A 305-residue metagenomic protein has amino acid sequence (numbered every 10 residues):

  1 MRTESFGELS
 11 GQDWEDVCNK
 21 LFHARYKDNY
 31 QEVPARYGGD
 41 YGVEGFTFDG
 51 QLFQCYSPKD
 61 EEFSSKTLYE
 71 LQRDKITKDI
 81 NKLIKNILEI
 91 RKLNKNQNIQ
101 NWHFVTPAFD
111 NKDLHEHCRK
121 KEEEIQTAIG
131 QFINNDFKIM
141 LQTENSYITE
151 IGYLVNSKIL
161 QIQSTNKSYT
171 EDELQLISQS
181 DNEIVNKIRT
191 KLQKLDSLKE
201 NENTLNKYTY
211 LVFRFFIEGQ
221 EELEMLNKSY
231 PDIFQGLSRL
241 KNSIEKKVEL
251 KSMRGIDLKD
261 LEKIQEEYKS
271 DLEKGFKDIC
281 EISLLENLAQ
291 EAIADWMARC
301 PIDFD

Functional and structural regions predicted by a protein language model:
M1-N98: Short, surface-exposed loop/strand segments
M1-Q12, K167-S178, E262-L272, F276-K277: Interdomain/boundary linker segments immediately adjacent to catalytic/signaling cores
E4, L9, N29-A35, I139 (+3 more regions): Generic preference for hydrophobic/aromatic residues in regular secondary structure cores
L68-M253: Acidic metal-coordinating catalytic centers involved in nucleic-acid phosphodiester chemistry
M225-D305: Extended, amphipathic alpha-helical scaffolds
